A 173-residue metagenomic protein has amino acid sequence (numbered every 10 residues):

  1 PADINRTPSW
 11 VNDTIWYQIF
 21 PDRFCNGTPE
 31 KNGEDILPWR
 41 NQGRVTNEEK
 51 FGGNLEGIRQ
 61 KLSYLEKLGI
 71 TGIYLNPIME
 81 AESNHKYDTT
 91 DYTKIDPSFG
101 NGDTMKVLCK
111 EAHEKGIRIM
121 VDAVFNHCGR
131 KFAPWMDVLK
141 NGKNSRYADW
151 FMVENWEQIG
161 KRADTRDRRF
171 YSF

Functional and structural regions predicted by a protein language model:
P1-S9: Extended acidic/polar, glycine-enriched regions that form or flank non-catalytic beta-rich accessory modules
D3, G43-Y64: Asp/Glu-centered strand-loop micro-motifs enriched in Gly/Pro and often flanked by an aromatic residue
P8-D13, E66-K67, H113-E114, G142-S145 (+1 more regions): Extracellular/periplasmic catalytic domains that process cell-envelope and extracellular macromolecules
N12-N26: Carboxylate/His-rich catalytic cores and anion/metal-binding grooves
I15-Y17, I73-L75, I119-V121: Hydrophobic faces of well-ordered beta-strands that scaffold small-molecule active sites in alpha/beta enzyme cores
D22-Q42, Q60-V107, I117, R130: Aromatic-lined carbohydrate-binding/catalytic grooves of carbohydrate-active enzymes
L37-N41, T46, K50-G53, G129-F173: Alpha-amylase-like alpha-glycosidases and glucanotransferases acting on alpha-linked glucans and related
L108-N126, R130-A133: Hydrophobic or amphipathic alpha-helical targeting/insertion segments
